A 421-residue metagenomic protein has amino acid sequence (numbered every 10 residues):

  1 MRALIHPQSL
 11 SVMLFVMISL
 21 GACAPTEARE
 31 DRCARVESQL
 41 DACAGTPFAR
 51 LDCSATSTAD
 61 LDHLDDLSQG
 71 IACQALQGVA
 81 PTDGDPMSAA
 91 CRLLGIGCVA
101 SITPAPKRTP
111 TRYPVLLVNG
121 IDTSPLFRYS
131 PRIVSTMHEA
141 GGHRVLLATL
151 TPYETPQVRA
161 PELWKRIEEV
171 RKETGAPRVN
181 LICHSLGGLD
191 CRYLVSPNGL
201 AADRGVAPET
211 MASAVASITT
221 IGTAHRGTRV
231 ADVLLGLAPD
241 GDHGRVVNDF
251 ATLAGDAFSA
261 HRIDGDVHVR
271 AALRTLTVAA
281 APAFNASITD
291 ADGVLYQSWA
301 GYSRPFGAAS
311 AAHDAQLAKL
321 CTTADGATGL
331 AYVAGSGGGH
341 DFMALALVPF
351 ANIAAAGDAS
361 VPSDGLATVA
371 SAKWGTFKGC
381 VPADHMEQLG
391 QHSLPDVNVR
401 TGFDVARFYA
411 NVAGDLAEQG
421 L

Functional and structural regions predicted by a protein language model:
M1-M13: Bacterial N-terminal signal peptides that target proteins for export
V12, V16-M17, F342: Residue-level detector of intrinsically disordered terminal segments
L20-A22: C-terminal motif of bacterial Sec signal peptides marking the signal peptidase cleavage site
A24-T26: Bacterial signal peptide processing site
A28-I96: Mature extracellular/luminal domains of secreted and GPI-anchored eukaryotic proteins, especially small
D41-T46, T123-R128, T228, R304-S310: Short, solvent-exposed loop/turn elements at domain surfaces
S88-G241, D384-F403, R407-L421: N-terminal non-catalytic accessory region
E209-L421: Helical cap/lid subdomain of alpha/beta-hydrolase-fold lipid enzymes that gates access to the catalytic pocket
